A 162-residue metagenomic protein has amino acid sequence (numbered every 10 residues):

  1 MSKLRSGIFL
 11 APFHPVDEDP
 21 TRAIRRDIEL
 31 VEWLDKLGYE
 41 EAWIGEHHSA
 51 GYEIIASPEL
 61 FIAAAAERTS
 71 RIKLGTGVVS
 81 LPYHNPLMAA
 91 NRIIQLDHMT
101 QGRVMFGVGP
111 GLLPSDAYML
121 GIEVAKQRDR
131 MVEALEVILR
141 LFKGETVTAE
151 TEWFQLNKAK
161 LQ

Functional and structural regions predicted by a protein language model:
M1-L74: N-terminal beta1-alpha1-beta2 module of alpha/beta enzyme domains
S2-L4, N85-Q162: Internal, glycine-rich beta/alpha segment that forms the wall or movable "lid" of small-molecule/cofactor binding
A11-F13, H47-S49, V79-L81, G109-L113: Active-site beta-loop-alpha junctions enriched in small/polar residues
H14-E18, S80, Y118, I122: Short coil/turn segments at secondary-structure junctions
E18, R22, H84, K126: Short, surface-exposed alpha-helical recognition segments that flank or form part of ligand/macromolecule-binding
A50-I54, V79-H84, E123-V124: Glycine-rich "substrate-gating" loop/helix at the edge of Rossmann-like oxidoreductase active sites
I72-V78, M105: A short, small-residue-rich loop immediately preceding and capping a beta-strand
